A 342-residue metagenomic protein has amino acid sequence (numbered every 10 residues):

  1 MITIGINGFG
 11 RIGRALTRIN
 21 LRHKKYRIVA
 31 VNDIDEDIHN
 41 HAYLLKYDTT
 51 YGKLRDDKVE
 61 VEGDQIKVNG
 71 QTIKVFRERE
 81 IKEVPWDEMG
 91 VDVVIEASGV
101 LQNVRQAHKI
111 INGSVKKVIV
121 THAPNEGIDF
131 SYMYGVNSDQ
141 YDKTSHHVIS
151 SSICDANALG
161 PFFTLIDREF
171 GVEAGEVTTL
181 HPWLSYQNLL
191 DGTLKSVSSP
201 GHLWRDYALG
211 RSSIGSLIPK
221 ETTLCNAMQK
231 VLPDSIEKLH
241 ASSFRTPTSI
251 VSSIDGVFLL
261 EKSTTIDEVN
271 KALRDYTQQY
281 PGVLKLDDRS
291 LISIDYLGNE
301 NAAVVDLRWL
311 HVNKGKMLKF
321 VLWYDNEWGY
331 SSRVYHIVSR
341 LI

Functional and structural regions predicted by a protein language model:
M1-G210, H336: N-terminal Rossmann-like NAD(P) cofactor-binding subdomain of oxidoreductases, focused on the glycine-rich
N7, R11, M89, R105 (+13 more regions): Conserved active-site and cofactor/substrate-binding residues in soluble primary-metabolism enzymes
H23-K25, E169, L232, Y280 (+1 more regions): Acidic-histidine catalytic/liganding microenvironments
I34-E36, P124-N125, I153-D155, T179-Q187 (+4 more regions): Glycine-rich beta-alpha junction loops
R205, R211-K220, K285: Small/polar-rich, solvent-exposed N-terminal microdomains that initiate assembly or binding
R205-L209, S249-I254: Short acidic (Asp/Glu) and glycine-rich catalytic loops that position anionic groups and cofactors
K230-F244: A structural supersecondary motif
H240-T246, S253-I342: C-terminal active-site/capping subdomain that shapes the small-molecule cofactor and substrate pocket of enzyme
